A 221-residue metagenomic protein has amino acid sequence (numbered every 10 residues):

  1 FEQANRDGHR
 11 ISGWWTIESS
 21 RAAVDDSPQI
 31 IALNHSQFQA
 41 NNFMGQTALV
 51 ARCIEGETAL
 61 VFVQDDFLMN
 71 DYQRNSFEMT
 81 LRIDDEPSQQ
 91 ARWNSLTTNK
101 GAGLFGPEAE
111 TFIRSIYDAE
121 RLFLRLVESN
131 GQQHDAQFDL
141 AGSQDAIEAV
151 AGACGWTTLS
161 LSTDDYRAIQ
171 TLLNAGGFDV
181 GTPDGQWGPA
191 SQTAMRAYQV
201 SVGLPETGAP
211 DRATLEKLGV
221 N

Functional and structural regions predicted by a protein language model:
F1-G176, Q192: A generic "folded-domain core" signal
L161-D164, N174-N221: Short acidic, glycine/serine/threonine-rich helix-capping segments at coil-helix boundaries
